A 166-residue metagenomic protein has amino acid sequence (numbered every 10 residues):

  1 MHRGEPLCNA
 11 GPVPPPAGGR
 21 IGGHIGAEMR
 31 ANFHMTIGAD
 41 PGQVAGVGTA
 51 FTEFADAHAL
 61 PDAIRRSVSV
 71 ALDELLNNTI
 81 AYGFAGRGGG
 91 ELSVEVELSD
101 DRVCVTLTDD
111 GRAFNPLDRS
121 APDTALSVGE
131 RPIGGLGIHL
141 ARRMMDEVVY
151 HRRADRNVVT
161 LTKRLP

Functional and structural regions predicted by a protein language model:
H2-M35, R142-P166: Flexible, glycine-/charge-rich segments associated with ATP-binding catalytic modules
H34-G46: STAS-typified acidic loop motif
T49-D73, E130-P132: Conserved short strand/loop->alpha-helix "switch" segment adjacent to the catalytic nucleotide/phosphoryl-transfer site
T79-G83: Short helix-loop "hinge" at the ATP-lid/N-box region of the Bergerat-fold HATPase_c
G90-E97: A conserved short beta-strand within the histidine kinase catalytic ATPase domain
E97-V105: Short beta-strand-loop-beta element adjacent to the nucleotide/active-site pocket used for signaling
V105-I133: Glycine-rich/acidic phosphate-handling loop/turn and adjacent ATP-lid/helix of nucleotide-binding kinase/ATPase domains
E130-M145: Glycine-rich phosphate-binding loop
